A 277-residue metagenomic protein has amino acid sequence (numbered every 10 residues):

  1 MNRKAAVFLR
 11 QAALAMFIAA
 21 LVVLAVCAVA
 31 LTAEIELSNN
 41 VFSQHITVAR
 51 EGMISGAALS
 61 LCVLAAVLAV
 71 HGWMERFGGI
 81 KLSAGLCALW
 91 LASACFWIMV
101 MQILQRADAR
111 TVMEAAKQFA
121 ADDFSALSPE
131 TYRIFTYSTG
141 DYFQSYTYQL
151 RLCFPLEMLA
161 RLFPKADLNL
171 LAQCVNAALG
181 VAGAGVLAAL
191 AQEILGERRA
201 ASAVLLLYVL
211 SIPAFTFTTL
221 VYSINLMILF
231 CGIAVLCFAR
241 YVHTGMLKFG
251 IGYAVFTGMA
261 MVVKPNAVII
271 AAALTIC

Functional and structural regions predicted by a protein language model:
M1-I98: Start-transfer (signal-anchor) and selected internal transmembrane alpha helices of multi-pass inner/ER membrane
L89-W90, V204-V209, T257, M261: Short helix- or helix-capping micro-motifs that position conserved polar/aromatic residues at function-defining sites
F96-L162: Extracytoplasmic loop-helix module adjacent to an early transmembrane segment
Y146, L150, F154, F163-A182 (+1 more regions): Loop-to-helix entry region of an early transmembrane alpha helix in multi-pass inner-membrane enzymes
C174-L195, I233: Transmembrane-helix motifs of polytopic, lipid-linked glycan transferases
E193-L195, A234-F249: Membrane-interface transmembrane helices that cradle and orient dolichyl/undecaprenyl
P213-M227: Short acidic/glycine- and proline-prone juxtamembrane loop motifs at membrane-interface regions of multi-pass membrane
F249-P265: Membrane-interface alpha helices of multi-pass inner-membrane proteins
